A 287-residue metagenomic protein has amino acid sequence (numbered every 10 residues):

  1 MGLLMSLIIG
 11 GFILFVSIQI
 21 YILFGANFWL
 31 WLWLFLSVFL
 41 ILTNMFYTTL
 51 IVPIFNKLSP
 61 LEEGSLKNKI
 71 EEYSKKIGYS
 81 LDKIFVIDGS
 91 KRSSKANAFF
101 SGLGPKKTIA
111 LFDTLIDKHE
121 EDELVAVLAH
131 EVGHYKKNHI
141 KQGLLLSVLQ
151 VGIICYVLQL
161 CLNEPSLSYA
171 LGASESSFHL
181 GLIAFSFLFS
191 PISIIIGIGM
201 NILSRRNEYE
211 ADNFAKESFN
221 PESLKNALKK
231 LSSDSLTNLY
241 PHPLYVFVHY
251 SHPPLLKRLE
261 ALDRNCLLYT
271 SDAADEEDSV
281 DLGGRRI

Functional and structural regions predicted by a protein language model:
M1-S176, P191, I195-L268: Polar-ligand-bearing catalytic/cofactor-coordination segments of membrane-embedded or membrane-tethered inner-membrane
E120, A184-F187: Secondary-structure capping and boundary motifs in well-ordered enzyme cores
S176-L180, A184: Generic long, charged, amphipathic alpha-helical segments
Y269-A274: Conserved small/polar residues in nucleotide/adenosyl-binding loops
D281-I287: Hydrophobic alpha-helical segments, chiefly the membrane-spanning helices and signal/signal-anchor peptides
